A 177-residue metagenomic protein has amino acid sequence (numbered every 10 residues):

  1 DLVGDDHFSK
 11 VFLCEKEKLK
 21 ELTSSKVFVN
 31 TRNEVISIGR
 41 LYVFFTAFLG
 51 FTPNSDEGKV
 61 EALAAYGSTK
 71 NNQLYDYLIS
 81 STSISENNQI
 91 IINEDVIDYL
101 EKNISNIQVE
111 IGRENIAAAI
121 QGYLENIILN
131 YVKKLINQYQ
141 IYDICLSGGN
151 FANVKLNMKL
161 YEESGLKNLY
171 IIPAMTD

Functional and structural regions predicted by a protein language model:
D1-G4, V29-S37, Q121, C145-A152 (+1 more regions): Active-site nucleophile and cofactor-binding loops and adjacent substrate-binding regions of central metabolic enzymes
L2-E114, K159-E162: A short helix-loop
I36-R40, G58, A119, Y123 (+3 more regions): Conserved active-site and cofactor/substrate-binding residues in soluble primary-metabolism enzymes
G39, T46, A64, A117-I120 (+2 more regions): Small-side-chain structural scaffolding
N103-Y131: Adenine-nucleotide phosphate-binding core of ATP-dependent small-molecule kinases
N126-D177: Catalytic phosphate/nucleotide-handling subdomain of diverse soluble enzymes
